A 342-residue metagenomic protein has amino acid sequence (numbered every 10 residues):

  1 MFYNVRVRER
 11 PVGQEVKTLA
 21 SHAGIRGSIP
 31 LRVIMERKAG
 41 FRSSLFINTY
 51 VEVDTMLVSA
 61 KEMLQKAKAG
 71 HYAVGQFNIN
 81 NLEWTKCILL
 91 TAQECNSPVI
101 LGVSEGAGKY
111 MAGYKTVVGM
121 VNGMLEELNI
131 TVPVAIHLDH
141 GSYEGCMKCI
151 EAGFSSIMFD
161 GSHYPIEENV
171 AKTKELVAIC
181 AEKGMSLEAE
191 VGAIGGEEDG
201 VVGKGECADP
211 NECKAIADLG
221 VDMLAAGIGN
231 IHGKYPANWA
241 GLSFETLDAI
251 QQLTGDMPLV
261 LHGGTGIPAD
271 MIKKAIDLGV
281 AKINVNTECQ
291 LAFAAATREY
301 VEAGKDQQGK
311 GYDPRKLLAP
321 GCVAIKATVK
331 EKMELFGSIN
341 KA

Functional and structural regions predicted by a protein language model:
Y3, P30-T55: Short, Lys/Arg-enriched N-terminal segments with co-localized hydrophobic residues within the first ~10-30 amino acids
Q14-E15, G27: Short glycine-rich, low-complexity segments
M56-G75, N122: N-terminal amphipathic alpha-helix/helix-capping segment at the start of soluble metabolic enzymes
A60-L64, L82-G106, T116-T131, Y143-G255 (+2 more regions): Alpha/beta enzyme core
I79, I136-S142, P258-A269: Glycine-rich beta-to-alpha transition loops that act as phosphate-gripper elements at the mouths of alpha/beta enzyme
A107-K109, Y164-I166, C289-A294: Short gly/pro/ser/thr-enriched loop/turn and capping motifs at secondary-structure boundaries
E190, L261-T265, V285: Glycine-rich beta-strand-to-loop/alpha-helix junction loops that act as flexible
P268-A342: C-terminal alpha-helical cap/extension of soluble enzyme domains
